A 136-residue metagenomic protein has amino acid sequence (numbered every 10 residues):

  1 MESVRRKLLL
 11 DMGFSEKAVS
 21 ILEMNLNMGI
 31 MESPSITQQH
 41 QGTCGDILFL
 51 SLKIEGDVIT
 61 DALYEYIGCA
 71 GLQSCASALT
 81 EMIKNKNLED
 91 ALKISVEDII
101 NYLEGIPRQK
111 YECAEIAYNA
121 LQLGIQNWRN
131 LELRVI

Functional and structural regions predicted by a protein language model:
M1-I136: Domain-level signature for proteins that mediate thiol-based redox and metal-cofactor handling
